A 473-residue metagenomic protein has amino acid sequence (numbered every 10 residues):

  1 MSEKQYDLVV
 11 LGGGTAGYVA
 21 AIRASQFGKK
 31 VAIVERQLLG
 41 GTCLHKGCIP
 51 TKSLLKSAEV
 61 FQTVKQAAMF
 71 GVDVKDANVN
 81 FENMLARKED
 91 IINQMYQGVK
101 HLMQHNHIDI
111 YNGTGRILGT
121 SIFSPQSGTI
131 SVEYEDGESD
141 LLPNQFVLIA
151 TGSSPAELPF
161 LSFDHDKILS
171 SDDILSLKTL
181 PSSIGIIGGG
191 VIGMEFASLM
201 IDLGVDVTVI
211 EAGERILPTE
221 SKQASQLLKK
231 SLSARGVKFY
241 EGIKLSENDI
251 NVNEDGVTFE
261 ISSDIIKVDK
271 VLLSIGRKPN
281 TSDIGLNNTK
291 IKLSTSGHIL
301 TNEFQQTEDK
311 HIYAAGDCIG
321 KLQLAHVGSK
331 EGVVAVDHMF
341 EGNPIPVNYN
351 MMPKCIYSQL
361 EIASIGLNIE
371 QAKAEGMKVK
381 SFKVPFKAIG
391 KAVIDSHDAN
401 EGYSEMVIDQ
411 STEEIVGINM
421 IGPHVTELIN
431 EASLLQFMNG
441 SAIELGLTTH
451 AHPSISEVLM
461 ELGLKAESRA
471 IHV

Functional and structural regions predicted by a protein language model:
S2-G14, L180-G190: Beta1/beta-strand and adjacent pyrophosphate-binding region of the FAD-binding site in flavoprotein oxidoreductases
S2-Y6, I22-K29, V34-L180, G213-L217 (+6 more regions): Glycine-rich flavin
Y6-I33, G193-D202: N-terminal Rossmann-like FAD-binding beta1-loop-alpha1 element of flavoenzymes
V9-L11, G115, L141-G152, I186-I187 (+3 more regions): Short hydrophobic core segments
L11-G14, S25-Q37, T42, I49 (+4 more regions): Flexible, glycine-rich terminal cap/loop adjacent to redox cofactors in electron-transfer oxidoreductases
G12-G17, G152, G188-G193, G276 (+2 more regions): Conserved phosphate-binding and hydrolysis motifs of nucleotide-dependent enzymes
C48, F146-D206, I210, F239 (+3 more regions): Glycine-rich dinucleotide-binding loop and its adjacent helix/turn
D164-P181, I266-E341: FAD-site-proximal beta/loop scaffold in flavoenzymes
